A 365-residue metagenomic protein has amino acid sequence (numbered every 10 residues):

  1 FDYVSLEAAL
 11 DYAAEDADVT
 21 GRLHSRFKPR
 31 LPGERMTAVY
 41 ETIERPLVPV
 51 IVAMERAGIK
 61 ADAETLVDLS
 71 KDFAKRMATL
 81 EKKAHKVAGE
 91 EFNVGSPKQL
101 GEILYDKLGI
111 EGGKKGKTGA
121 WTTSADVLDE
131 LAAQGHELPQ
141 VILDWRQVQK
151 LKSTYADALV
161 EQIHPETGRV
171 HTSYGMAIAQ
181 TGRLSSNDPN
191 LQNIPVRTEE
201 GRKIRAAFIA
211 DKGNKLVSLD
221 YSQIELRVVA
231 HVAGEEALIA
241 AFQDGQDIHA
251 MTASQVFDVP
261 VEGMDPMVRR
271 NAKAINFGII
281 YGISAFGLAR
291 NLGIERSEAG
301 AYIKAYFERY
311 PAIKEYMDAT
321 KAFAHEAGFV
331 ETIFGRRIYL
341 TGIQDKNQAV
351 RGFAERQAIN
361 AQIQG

Functional and structural regions predicted by a protein language model:
F1-E199, G213-K215, E225, E235 (+6 more regions): Conserved "right-hand" nucleotidyltransferase catalytic core of DNA-directed polymerases
V4-E15, A274-N276, R356-I363: A short glycine-threonine-serine/GTX helix/turn-capping micro-motif
F92, Q162-I163, Y174-A177, A206-A210 (+3 more regions): Replace "in large, NTP-powered and nucleic-acid-processing enzymes" with "in large, NTP-powered factors and other
V94, K321-K346: Intrinsically disordered, low-complexity basic tails/linkers immediately adjacent to helix-turn-helix/homeobox/MYB/SANT
V94-G95, L219, A241-Q243: Conserved, non-catalytic sequence blocks in retroelement Pol enzymes and Pol-derived host proteins
Y221-R227: Short acidic, Gly/Ser-rich segments with clustered Asp/Glu that frequently serve as metal-coordination loops in enzyme
D244-V268, G335-G365: Generic long, charged, amphipathic alpha-helical segments
M264-G282: Amphipathic, charged-and-aliphatic alpha-helical interface segments that function as noncatalytic docking
